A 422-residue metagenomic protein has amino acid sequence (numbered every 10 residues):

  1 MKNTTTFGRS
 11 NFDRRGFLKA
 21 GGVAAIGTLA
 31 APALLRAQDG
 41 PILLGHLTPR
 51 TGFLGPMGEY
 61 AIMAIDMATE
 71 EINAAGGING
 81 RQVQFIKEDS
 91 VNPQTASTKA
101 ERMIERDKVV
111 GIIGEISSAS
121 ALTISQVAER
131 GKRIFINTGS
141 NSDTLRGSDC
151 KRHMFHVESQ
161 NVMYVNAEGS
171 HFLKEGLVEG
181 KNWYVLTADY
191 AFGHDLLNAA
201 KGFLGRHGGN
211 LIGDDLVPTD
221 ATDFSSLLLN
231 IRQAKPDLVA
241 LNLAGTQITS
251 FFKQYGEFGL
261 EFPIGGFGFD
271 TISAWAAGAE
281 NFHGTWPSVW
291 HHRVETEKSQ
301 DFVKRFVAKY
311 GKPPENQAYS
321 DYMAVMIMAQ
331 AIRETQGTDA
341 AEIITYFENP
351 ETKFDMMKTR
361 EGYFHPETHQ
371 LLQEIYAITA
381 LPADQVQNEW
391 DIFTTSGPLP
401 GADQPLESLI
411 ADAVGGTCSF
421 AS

Functional and structural regions predicted by a protein language model:
K2-F7, F12-G22, L29-A31, A37-S422: Extracytosolic ligand-binding ectodomains
